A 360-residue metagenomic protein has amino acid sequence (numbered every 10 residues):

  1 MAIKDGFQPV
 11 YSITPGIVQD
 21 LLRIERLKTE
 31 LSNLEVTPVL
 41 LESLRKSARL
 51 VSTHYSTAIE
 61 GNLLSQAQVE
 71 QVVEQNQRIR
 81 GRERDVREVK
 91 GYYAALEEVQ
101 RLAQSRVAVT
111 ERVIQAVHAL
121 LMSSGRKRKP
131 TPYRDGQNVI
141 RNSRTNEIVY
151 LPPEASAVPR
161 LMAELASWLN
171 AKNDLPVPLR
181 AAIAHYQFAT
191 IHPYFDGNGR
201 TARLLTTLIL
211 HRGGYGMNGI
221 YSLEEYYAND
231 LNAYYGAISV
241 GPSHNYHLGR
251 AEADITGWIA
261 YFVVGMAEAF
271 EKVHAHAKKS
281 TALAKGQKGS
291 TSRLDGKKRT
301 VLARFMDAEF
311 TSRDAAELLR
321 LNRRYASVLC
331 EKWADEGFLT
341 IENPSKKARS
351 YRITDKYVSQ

Functional and structural regions predicted by a protein language model:
M1-Q360: FIC/Doc superfamily catalytic core
